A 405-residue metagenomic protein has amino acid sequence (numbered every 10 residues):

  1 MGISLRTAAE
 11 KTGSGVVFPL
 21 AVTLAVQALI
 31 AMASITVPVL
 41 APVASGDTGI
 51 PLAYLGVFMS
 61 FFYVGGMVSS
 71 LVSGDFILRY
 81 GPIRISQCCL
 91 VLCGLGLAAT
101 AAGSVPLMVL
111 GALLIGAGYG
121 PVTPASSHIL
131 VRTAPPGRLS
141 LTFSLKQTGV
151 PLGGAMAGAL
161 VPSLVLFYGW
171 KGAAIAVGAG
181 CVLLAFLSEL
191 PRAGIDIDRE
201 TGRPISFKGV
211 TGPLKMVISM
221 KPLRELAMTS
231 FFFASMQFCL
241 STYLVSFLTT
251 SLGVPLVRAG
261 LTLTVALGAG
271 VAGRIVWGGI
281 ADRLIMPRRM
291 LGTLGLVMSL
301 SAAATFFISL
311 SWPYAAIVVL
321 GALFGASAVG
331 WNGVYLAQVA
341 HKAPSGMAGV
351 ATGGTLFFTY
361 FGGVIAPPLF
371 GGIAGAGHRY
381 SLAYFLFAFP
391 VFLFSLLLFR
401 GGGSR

Functional and structural regions predicted by a protein language model:
I3-G13, I195-L226: Juxtamembrane intracellular "pre-TM" segments in multi-pass secondary transporters
V37-P38, K221-V271, I275: Extracytoplasmic gate region of multi-pass secondary transporters
V68-V105: Conserved MFS/SLC helix-loop-helix module at the cytosolic interface between two early adjacent transmembrane helices
S69-G81, G273-M286: Helix-to-loop junctions at the C-terminal end of transmembrane segments in multipass secondary transporters
R79-C89, R283-L296: Cytoplasmic membrane-interface "Motif A"-like loop-to-helix N-cap segments of 12-TM Major Facilitator Superfamily
G111-V150: Cytoplasmic helix-loop-helix junction between adjacent transmembrane helices in 12-TM secondary transporters
P287-Y335: C-terminal transmembrane helical hairpin of 12-TM major facilitator-type secondary transporters
A340-G377: A late C-terminal transmembrane helix in Major Facilitator Superfamily
